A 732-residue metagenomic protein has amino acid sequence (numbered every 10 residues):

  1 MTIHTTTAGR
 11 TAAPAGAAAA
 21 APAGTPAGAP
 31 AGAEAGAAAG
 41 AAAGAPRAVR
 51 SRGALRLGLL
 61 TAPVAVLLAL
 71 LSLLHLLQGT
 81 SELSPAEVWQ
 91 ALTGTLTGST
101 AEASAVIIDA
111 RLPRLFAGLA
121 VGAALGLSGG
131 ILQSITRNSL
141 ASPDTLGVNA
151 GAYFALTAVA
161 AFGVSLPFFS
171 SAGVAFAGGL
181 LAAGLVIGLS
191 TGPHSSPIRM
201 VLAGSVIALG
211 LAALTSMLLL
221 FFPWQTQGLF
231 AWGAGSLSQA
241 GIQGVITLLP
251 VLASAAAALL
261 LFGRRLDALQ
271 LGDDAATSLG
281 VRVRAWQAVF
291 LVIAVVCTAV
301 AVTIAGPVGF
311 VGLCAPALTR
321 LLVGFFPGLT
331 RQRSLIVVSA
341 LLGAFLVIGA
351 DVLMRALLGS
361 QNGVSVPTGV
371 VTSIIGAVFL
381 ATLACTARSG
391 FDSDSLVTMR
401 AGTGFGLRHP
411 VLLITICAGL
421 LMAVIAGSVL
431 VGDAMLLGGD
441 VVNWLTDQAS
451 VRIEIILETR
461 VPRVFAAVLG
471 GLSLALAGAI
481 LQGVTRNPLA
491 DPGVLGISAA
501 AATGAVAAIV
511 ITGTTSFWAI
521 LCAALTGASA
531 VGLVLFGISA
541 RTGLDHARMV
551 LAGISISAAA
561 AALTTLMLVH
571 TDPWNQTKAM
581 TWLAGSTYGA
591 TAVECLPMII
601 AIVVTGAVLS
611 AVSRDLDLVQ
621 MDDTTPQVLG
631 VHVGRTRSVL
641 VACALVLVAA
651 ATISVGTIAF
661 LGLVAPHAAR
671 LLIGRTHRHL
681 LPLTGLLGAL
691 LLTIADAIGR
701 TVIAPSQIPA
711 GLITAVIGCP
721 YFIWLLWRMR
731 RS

Functional and structural regions predicted by a protein language model:
T2-G16, A20-T25, G40-S732: Alpha-helical transmembrane segments in inner-membrane proteins
